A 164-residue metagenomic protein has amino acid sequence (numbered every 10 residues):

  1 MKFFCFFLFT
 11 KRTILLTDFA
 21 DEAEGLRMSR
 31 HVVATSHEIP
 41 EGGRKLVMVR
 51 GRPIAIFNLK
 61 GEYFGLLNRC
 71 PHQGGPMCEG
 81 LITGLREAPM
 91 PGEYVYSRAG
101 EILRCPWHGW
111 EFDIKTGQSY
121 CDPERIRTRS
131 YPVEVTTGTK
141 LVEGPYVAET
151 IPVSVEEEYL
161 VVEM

Functional and structural regions predicted by a protein language model:
M1-L15, F19: Subset of Sec-pathway N-terminal targeting signals
T13-I14, I54, W110: Short beta-strand segments in beta-sandwich/barrel cores
G25-E101, D113-I114, Q118, S130-M164: N-terminal pre-ligand scaffold of iron-sulfur
C70, C105-H108: Short cysteine clusters
